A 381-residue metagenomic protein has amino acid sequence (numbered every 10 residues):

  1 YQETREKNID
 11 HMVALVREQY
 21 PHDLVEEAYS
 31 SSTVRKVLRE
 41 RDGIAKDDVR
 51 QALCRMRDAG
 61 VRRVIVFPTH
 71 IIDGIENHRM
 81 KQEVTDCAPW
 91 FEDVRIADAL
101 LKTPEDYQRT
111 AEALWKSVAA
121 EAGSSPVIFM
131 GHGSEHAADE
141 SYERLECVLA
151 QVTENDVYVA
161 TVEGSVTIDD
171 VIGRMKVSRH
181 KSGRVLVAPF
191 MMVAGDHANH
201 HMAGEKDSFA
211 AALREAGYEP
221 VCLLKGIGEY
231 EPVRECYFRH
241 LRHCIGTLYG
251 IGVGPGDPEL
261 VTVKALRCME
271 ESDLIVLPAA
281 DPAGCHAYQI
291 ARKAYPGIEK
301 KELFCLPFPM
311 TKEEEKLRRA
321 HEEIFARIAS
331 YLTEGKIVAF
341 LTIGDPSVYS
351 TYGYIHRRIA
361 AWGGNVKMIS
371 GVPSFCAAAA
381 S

Functional and structural regions predicted by a protein language model:
Y1-G246: Active-site-proximal alpha-helix that buttresses catalytic centers in soluble enzyme cores
E6, D10, K46, Q108 (+9 more regions): Electropositive phosphate-/nucleotide-binding environments in soluble metabolic enzymes
P21, V25, A59-R62, G246-E259 (+1 more regions): Class I S-adenosyl-L-methionine
S32-D47, I168-I172, G284-A294, K312-K316 (+1 more regions): N-terminal beta-loop-helix "entrance" segment that forms/cooperates in small-molecule cofactor or anionic ligand
L38, I75-M80, Y107-R109, E314-R319 (+2 more regions): Short, conserved acidic/polar surface loops in the N-terminal third of protein domains
H78-M80, Y142, N199-H200, V263 (+3 more regions): Short amphipathic alpha-helical segments
D93-E105, L303-K312, S370-S374: A short, structured active-site edge motif that brings together acidic residues
L101-A137, S141, G335-A380: Hydrophobic, well-structured mid-protein blocks that either form specific transmembrane helices
